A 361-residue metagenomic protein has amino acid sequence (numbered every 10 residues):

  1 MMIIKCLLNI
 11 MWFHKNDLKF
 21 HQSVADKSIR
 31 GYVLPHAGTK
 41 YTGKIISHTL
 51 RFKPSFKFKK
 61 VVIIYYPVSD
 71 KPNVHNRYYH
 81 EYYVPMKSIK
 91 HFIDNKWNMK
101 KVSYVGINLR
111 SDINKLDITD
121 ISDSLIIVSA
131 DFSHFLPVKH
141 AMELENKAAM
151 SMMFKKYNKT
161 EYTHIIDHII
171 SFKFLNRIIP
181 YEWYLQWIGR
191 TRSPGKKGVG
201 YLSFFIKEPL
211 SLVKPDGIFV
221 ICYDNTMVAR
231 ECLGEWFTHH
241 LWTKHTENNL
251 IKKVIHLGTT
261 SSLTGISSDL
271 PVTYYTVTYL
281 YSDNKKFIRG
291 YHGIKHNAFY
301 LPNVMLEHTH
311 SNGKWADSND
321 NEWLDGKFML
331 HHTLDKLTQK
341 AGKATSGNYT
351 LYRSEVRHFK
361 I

Functional and structural regions predicted by a protein language model:
M1-I29, T42, I46-D123, F135-G217 (+4 more regions): Flexible, D/E/H-enriched segments
Y32: Divalent metal-dependent hydrolysis catalytic cores, especially in the metallo-beta-lactamase
P35-A37, I107: Short strand-loop junctions, especially beta-strand C-caps/beta-turns that link beta-sheets to coils or alpha-helices
A37-T39, F132: Active-site metal-binding loops of divalent metal-dependent hydrolases
I126-V128: Residue-level marker for buried hydrophobic side chains located in beta-strands that build the well-ordered beta-sheet
S211-K252: Feature captures eukaryotic membrane-trafficking machinery centered on endolysosomal pathways and lysosome-related
T238-I266, Y275, Y279: Active-site- and interface-proximal helix/loop "cap" or "latch" segments in soluble metabolic and energy-transducing
